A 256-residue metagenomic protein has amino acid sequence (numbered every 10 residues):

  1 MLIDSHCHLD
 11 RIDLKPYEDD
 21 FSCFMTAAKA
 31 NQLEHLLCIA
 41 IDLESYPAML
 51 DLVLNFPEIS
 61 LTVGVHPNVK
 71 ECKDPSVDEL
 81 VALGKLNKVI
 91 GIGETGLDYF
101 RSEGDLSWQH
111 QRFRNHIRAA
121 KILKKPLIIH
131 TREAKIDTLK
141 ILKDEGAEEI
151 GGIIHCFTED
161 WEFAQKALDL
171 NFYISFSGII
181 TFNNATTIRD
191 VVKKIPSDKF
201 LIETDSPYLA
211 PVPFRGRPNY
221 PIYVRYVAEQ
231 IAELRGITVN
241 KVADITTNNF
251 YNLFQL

Functional and structural regions predicted by a protein language model:
M1-L256: Mid-domain alpha/beta scaffold segments of enzyme catalytic cores
